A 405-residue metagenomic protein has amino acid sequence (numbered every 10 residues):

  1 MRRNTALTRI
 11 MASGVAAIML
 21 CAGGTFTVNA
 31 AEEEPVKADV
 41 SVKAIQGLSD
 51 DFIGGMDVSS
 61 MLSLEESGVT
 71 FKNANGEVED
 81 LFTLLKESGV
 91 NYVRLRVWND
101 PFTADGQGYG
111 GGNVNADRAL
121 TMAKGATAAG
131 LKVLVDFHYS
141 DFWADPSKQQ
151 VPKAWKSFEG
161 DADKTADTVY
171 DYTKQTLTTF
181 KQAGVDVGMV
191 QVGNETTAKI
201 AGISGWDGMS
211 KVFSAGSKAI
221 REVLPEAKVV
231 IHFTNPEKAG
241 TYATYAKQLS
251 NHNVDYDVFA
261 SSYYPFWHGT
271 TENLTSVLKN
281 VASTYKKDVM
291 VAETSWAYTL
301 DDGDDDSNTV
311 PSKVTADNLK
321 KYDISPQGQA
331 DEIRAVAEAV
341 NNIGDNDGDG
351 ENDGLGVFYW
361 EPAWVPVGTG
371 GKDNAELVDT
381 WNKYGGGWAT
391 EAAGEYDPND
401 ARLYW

Functional and structural regions predicted by a protein language model:
C21-P35: Sec-dependent signal peptide cleavage junction
E33-T121, G125-A129, W143-T168, A260 (+1 more regions): N-terminal substrate-binding region of glycoside hydrolase catalytic domains
K37-V40, A44, N280, T299-A335 (+2 more regions): Aromatic-rich peripheral "rim/lid" segments of glycoside hydrolase catalytic domains that contact and position glycan
M56, L85, D136, V190 (+2 more regions): Conserved, mostly hydrophobic/aromatic
V58-M61, W98-D100, H138-F142, V192-T197 (+4 more regions): Active-site beta-loop-alpha junctions enriched in small/polar residues
G68-K86, V169-T179, A239-L249, I333-V336: Short, acidic/polar
D80-F82, P225-K228, A243-N318, S325-N346 (+1 more regions): Glycoside hydrolase catalytic-domain groove-lining segments
G108, N113-R118, A144-K247, V254 (+2 more regions): Active-site cleft segment of glycoside hydrolase catalytic domains centered on the general acid/base Glu
